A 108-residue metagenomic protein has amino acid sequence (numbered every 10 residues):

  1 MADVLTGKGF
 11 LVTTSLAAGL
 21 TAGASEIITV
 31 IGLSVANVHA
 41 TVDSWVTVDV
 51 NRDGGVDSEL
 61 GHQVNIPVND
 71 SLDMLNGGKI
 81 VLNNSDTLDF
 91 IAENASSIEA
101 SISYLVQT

Functional and structural regions predicted by a protein language model:
M1-I28, G32, I91-T108: C-terminal interaction-tip segments
N37, R52, Y104-V106: Beta-strand elements of well-folded, non-transmembrane domains
N37-W45, N94-I98: Extended, low-complexity, turn-rich repeat/linker tracts enriched in Gly/Pro/Ser/Thr and Asp/Glu that occur
A40-Q63: Short, surface-exposed beta-strand/strand-loop-strand elements in extracellular ectodomains
Q63, K79-I80: Short, surface-exposed secondary-structure edge patches
V64-L72: Short proline/glycine- and polar residue-rich coil/turn motifs
S71-K79: Exposed aromatic-hydrophobic patches
I80-N94: Noncatalytic modules at the cell exterior or secretory-pathway interfaces, chiefly beta-strand-rich lectin/adhesion
